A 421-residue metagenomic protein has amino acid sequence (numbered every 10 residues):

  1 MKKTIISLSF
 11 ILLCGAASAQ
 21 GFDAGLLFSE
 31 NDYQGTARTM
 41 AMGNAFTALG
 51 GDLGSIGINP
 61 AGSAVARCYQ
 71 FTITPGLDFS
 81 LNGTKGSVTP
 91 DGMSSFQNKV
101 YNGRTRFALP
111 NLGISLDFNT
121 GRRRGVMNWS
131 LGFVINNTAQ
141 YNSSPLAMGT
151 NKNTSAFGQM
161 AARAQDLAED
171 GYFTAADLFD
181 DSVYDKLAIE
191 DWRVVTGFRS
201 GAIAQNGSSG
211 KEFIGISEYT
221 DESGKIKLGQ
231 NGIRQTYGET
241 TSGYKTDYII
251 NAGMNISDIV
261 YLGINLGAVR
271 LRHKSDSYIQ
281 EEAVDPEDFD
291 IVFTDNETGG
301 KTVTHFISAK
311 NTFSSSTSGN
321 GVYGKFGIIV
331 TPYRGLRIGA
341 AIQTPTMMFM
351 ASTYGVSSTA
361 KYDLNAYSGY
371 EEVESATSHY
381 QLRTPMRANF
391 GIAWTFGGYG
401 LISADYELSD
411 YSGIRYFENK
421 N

Functional and structural regions predicted by a protein language model:
M1-D23: Bacterial Sec-dependent N-terminal signal peptides
S9, A66, R272-K274: Active-site-proximal flexible loops/turns
I11-L12, C68, E407, I414: Hydrophobic alpha-helical membrane-insertion segments
Q20-Q34, T39, D117-N421: Outer-membrane beta-barrel porins/channels
A37, L49-I58, A64-N151, T246: Outer-membrane beta-barrel translocator/receptor signature
